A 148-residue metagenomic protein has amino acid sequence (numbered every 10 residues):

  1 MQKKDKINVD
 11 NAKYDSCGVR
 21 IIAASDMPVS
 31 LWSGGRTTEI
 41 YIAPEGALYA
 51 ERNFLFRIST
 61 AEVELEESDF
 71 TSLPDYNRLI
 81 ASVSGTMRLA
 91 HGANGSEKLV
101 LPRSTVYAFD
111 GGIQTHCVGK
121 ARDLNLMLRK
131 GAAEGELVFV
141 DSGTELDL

Functional and structural regions predicted by a protein language model:
Q2-I42, F54, K98-R103, V118: Long, compositionally biased, intrinsically disordered regions
V19-S25, I40-L48, L55-P74, V100-G112 (+1 more regions): Conserved short histidine dyad/triad with adjacent acidic residue
S30, L48-E51, D75, H116: Generic marker of residues within folded, mature protein domains
T38, N77-R78, M87, T105 (+2 more regions): Generic beta-strand structural signal
E45, D75-G92, L148: Glycine- and acidic-residue-biased ligand/ion/polar-headgroup-sensing regions
R88-K120: Helix-adjacent hinge/juxtasegments
C117-V118, R122-M127, E134-F139: Membrane-proximal helix-loop-helix units in multi-pass membrane proteins
